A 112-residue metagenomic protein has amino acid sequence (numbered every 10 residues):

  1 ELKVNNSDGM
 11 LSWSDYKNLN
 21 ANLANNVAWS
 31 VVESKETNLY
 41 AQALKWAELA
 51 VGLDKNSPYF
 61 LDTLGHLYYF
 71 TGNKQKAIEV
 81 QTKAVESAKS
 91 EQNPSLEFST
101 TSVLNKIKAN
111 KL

Functional and structural regions predicted by a protein language model:
E1-T71: Alpha-helical adaptor scaffolds
N18-A21, N38, E79, K83-L112: Terminal, low-structured helical/coil segments at or just beyond the last alpha-helical repeat
K55-L61, A77-E79, L112: Short, charged low-complexity intrinsically disordered segments located at boundaries of structured domains
L67-Y68, N73-A84: C-terminal structured "cap/appendage" subdomains that terminate the fold
